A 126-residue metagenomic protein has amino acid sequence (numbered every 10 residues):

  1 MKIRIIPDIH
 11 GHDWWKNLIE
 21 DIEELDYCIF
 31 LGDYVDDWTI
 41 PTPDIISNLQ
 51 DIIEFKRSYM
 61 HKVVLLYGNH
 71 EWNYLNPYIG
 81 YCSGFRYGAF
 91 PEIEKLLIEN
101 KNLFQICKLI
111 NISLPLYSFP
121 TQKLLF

Functional and structural regions predicted by a protein language model:
M1-D51, W72: N-terminal active-site segment of His-dependent metallophosphoesterases
W38-F126: Active-site neighborhood of divalent metal-dependent phosphoester bond hydrolases
